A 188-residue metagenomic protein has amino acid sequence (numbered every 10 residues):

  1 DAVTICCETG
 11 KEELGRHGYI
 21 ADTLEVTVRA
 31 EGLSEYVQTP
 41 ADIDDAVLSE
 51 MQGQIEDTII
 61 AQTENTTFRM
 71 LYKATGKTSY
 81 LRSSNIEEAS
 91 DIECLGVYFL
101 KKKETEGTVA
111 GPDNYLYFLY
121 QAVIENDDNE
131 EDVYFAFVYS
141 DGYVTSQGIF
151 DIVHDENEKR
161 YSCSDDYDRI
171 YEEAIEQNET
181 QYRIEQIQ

Functional and structural regions predicted by a protein language model:
D1-E64: Beta-rich interaction/scaffold domains
V3-I5, E87-D132: Exposed beta-strand-loop-beta-strand "reactive/processing" segments of non-cytosolic proteins
V26-S34, L119, V123-R160: A short, surface-exposed beta-strand/turn
I43-L95: Short, non-transmembrane alpha-helical segments in secretory-pathway proteins
V138-Q188: Hydrophilic extracytoplasmic domains
